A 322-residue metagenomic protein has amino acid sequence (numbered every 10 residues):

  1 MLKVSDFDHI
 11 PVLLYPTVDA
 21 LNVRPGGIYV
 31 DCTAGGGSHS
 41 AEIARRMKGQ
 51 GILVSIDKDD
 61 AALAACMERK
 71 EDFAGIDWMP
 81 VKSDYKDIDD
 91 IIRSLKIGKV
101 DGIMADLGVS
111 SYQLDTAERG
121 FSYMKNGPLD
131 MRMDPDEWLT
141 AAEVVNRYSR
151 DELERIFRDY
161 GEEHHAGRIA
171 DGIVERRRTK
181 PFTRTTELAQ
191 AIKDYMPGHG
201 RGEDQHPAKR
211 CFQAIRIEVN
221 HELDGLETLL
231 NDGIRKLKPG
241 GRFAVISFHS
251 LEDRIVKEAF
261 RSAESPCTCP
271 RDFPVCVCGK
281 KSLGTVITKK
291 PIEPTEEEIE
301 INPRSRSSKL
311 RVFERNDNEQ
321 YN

Functional and structural regions predicted by a protein language model:
M1-N322: S-adenosyl-L-methionine-dependent methyltransferase catalytic core, i.e., the SAM/SAH-binding region
